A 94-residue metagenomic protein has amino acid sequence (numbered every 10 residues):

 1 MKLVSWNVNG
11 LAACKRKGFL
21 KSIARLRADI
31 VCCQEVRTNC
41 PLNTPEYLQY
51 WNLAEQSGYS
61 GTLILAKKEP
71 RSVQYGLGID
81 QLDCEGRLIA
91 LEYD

Functional and structural regions predicted by a protein language model:
M1-T44, A54-Y59, Y75: N-terminal, active-site-proximal structural segment of metallo-dependent hydrolase catalytic domains
R37, L42-D94: Structured beta-strand-rich core segments of catalytic domains in phosphoester-bond hydrolases
